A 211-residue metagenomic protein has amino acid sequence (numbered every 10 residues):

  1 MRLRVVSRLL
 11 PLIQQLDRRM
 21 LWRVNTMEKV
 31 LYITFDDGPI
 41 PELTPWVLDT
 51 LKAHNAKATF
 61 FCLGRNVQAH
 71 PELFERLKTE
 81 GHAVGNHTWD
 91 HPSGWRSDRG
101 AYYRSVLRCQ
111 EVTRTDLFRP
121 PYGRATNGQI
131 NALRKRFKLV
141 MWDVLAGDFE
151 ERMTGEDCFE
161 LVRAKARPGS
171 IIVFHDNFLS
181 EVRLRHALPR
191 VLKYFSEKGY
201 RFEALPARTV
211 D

Functional and structural regions predicted by a protein language model:
L3-N86, D90-S93, A101, R114-T115: Active-site beta->alpha N-cap acidic-glycine motif
I13-R19, P121-Y122, R152-M153: Short gly/ser/thr-rich secondary-structure transition/capping motifs
I13-T26, A53-N55, N66-Q68, V182-D211: C-terminal domain-boundary segment and adjacent tail
L48-K57, F61, H82-A83, W89 (+4 more regions): CE4/NodB-like, metal-dependent polysaccharide N-deacetylase domain that modifies extracellular/periplasmic N-acetylated
G64-V67, D90-S93, R124, L145-D148 (+1 more regions): Short histidine/acidic/glycine/proline-rich micro-motifs that form metal- and phosphate-coordinating active-site loops
P71, R96-D98, Q129-N131, E151-T154 (+1 more regions): Short, well-ordered secondary-structure micro-motifs
E75, R99-V106, T154-E160, R185-P189: Charged helix-capping and loop-helix junction motifs
R124-K165, G199-D211: His/Asp/Glu-enriched short active-site or ligand-binding loop at hydrolase and phosphoryl-transfer sites
